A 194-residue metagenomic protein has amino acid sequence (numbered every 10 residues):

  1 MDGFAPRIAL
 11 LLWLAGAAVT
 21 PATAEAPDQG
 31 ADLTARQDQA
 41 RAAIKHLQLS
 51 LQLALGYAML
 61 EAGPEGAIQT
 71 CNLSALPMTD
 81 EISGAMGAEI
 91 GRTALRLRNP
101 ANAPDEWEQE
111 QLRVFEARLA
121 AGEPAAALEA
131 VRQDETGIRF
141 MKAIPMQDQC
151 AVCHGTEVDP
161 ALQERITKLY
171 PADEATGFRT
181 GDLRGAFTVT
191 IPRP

Functional and structural regions predicted by a protein language model:
M1, L14-A15, D28: Intrinsically disordered, low-complexity segments enriched in small/polar residues
M1-L10: Bacterial N-terminal signal peptides that target proteins for export
A9-A18: Bacterial N-terminal signal peptides
T20-A24: Sec/Tat signal peptide C-region and signal peptidase I cleavage site
A26-M146, A161-P194: Extracytoplasmic c-type cytochrome modules immediately beyond a signal peptide or single-pass transmembrane anchor
Q147-E157: The canonical Cys-X-X-Cys-His
